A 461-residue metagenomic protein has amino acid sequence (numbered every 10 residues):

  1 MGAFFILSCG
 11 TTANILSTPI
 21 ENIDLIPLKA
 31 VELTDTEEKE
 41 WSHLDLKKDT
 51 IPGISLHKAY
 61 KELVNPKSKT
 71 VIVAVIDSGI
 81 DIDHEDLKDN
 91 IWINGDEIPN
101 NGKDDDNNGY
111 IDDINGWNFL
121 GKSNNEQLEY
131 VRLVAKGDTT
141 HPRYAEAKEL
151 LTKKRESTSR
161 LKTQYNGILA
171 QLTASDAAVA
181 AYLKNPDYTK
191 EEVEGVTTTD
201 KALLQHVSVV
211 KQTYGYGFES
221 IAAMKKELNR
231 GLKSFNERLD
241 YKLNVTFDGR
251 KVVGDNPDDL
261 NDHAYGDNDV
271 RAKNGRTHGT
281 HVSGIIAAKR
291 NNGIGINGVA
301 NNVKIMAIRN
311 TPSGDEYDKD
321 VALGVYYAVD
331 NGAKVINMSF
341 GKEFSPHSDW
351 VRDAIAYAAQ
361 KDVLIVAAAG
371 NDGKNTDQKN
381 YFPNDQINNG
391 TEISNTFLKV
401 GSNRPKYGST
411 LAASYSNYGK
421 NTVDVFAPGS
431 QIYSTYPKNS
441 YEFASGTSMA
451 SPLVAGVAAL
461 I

Functional and structural regions predicted by a protein language model:
F5-S8: C-terminal motif of bacterial Sec signal peptides marking the signal peptidase cleavage site
G10-T12: Bacterial signal peptide processing site
A30-K39, A145-A170, D176-A180, K184 (+2 more regions): Short acidic, glycine-rich surface-loop motifs adjacent to enzyme active sites
K58-K67, N274-R276, N297-A300, D315-N337 (+3 more regions): Mature extracellular/periplasmic domains of secretome proteins
Y60-V73, G79-Y317, N389-F397, Y418-T422: Subtilisin-like serine protease catalytic core
D77, G370, G446: Active-site glycine-centered loops adjacent to acidic/histidine catalytic or metal-binding residues that shape
V253, V363, N384-L460: Extracellular S/T/G-rich loop segment that most often corresponds to the catalytic His/Ser-adjacent loop
S283-I286, M306-S313, Y326, D330 (+3 more regions): Hydrolase catalytic cores
